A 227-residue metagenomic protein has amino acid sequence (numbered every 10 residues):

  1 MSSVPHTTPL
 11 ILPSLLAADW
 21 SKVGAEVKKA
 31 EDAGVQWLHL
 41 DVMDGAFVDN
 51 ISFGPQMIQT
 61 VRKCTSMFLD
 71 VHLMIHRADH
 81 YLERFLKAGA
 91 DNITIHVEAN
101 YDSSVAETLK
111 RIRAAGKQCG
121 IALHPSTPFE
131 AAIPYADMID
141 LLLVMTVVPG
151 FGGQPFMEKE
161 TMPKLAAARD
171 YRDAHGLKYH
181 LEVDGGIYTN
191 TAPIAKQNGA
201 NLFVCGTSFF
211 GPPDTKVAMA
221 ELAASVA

Functional and structural regions predicted by a protein language model:
M1-A17, G24-A25: N-terminal amphipathic alpha-helix/helix-capping segment at the start of soluble metabolic enzymes
P9-S14, L38-L40, L69-L73, D91-I95 (+4 more regions): Hydrophobic faces of well-ordered beta-strands that scaffold small-molecule active sites in alpha/beta enzyme cores
V23, A30, D41, F85 (+6 more regions): Conserved, mostly hydrophobic/aromatic
G24-L40, R84-A88, A132-M145: Alpha/beta enzyme core
L38-P55, V97-A99, V147-P155: Glycine-rich, proline-tolerant flexible connector loops at the mouths of alpha/beta enzymes
C64, H80-Y81, D91-Y179: Conserved anion-binding
D79-K87, T127-M138, G186-L202: Catalytic cores of alpha/beta
K196, F210-A227: C-terminal helical cap(s) of enzyme catalytic domains, especially alpha/beta-barrels
